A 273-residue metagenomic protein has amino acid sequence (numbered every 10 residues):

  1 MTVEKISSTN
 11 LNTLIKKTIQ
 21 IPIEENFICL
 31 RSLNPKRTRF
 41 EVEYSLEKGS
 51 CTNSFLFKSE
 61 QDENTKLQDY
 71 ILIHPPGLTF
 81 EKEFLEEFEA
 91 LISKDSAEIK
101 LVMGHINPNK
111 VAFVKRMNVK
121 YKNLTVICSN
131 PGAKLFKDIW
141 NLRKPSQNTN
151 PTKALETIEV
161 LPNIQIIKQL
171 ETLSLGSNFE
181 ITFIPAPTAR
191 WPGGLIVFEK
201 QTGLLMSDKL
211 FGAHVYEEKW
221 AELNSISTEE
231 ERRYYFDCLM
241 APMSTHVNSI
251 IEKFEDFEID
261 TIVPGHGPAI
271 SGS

Functional and structural regions predicted by a protein language model:
T2-K17: C-terminal regulatory/interaction regions
I6-S7, V42-L46, V102-H105, I181-P187 (+1 more regions): Short, flexible loop segments at the rims of nucleotide/cofactor-binding pockets, characterized by
L14-A90, I196-E199, G203-S207: Conserved beta-strand hairpin/beta-sheet module of binuclear metal-dependent hydrolase folds, prominently
I21-E25, Y121-G194, P242-E255: Metallo-beta-lactamase
I28-L30, V102, I127, Q165 (+3 more regions): Hydrophobic/aromatic beta-strand patches that form the interior of the parallel beta-sheet core in alpha/beta enzyme
R37, F80, I106-V111, A133-F136 (+4 more regions): Active-site environment of divalent metal-dependent phosphoester hydrolases
D69, P76-C128: Active-site metal-binding motif and surrounding structural segment of the metallo-beta-lactamase
E180-G272: Metallo-beta-lactamase
